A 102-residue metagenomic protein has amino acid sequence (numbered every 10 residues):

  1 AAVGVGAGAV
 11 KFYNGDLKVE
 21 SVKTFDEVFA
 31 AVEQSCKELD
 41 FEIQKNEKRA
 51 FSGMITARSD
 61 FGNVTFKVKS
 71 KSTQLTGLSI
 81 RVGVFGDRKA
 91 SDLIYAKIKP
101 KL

Functional and structural regions predicted by a protein language model:
A1-L102: Ser/Thr-rich, low-complexity intrinsically disordered terminal regions
